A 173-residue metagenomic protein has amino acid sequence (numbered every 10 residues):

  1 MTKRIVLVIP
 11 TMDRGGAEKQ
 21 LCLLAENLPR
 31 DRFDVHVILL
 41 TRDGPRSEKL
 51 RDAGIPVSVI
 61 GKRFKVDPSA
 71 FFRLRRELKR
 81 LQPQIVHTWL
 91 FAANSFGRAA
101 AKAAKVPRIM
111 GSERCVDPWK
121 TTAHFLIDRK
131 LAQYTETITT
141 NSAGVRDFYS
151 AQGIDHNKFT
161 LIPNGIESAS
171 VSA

Functional and structural regions predicted by a protein language model:
M1-A173: Membrane-interface segments of envelope glycosyltransferases acting on lipid-linked substrates or membrane lipids
